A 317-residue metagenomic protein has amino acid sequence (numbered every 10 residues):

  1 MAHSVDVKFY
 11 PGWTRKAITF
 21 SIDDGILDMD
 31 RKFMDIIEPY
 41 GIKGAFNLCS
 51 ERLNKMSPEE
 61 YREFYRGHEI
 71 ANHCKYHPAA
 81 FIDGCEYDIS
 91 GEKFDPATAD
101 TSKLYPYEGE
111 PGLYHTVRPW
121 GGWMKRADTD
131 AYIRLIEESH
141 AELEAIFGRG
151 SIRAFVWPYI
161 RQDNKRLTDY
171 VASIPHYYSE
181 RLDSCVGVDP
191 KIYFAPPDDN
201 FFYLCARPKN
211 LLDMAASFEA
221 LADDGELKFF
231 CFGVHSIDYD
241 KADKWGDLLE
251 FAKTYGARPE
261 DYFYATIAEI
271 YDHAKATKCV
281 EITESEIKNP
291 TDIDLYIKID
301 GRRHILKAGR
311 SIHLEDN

Functional and structural regions predicted by a protein language model:
M1-R31: Boundary/entry segment of secreted carbohydrate-active catalytic domains
A2-G12, E38-G41, L53-K55, P175-P196 (+2 more regions): C-terminal domain-boundary segment and adjacent tail
R15-I18, G25-D28, D130, E137 (+3 more regions): Catalytic grooves of carbohydrate-active enzymes
K32-I36, P58-E60, R166-Y170, D247 (+1 more regions): A short acidic, amphipathic alpha-helical/loop segment
E38, F64, A172, D223-D224 (+1 more regions): Anion (oxyanion) recognition and catalysis
E38-L167, V188-F202, C231-S236: Metal-dependent polysaccharide deacetylase catalytic core of the NodB/CE4 family, i.e., the active-site-bearing domain
Q162-S179: Short, electropositive alpha-helical surface patch
R302-N317: Tight coil/turn sites that cap or link beta-strands
